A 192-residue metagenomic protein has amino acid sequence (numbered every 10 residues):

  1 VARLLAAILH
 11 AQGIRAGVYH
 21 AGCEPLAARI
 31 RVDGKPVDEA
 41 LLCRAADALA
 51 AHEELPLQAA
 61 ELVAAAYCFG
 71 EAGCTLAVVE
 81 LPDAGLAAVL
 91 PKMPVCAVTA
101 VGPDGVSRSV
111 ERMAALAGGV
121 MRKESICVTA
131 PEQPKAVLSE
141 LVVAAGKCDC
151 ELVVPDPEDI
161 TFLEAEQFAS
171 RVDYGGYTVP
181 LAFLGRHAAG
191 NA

Functional and structural regions predicted by a protein language model:
V1-A2: Glycine-rich phosphate-binding P-loop
L5, A65, L141: Aromatic/hydrophobic pocket-lining residues that form π-stacking "cages" and hydrophobic walls in ligand
A7, Q12, G176-T178: Short hydrophobic/aromatic segments of transmembrane alpha-helices and their interfaces
L9, F69, L141-A145: A generic structural signal for well-ordered alpha-helical segments
H10-P94, P103-V110, K135: ATP-dependent carboxylate-amine ligase catalytic core
T75-E80, A87-A182, R186-A192: Acidic, Mg2+-coordinating active-site environments of NTP-dependent enzymes
